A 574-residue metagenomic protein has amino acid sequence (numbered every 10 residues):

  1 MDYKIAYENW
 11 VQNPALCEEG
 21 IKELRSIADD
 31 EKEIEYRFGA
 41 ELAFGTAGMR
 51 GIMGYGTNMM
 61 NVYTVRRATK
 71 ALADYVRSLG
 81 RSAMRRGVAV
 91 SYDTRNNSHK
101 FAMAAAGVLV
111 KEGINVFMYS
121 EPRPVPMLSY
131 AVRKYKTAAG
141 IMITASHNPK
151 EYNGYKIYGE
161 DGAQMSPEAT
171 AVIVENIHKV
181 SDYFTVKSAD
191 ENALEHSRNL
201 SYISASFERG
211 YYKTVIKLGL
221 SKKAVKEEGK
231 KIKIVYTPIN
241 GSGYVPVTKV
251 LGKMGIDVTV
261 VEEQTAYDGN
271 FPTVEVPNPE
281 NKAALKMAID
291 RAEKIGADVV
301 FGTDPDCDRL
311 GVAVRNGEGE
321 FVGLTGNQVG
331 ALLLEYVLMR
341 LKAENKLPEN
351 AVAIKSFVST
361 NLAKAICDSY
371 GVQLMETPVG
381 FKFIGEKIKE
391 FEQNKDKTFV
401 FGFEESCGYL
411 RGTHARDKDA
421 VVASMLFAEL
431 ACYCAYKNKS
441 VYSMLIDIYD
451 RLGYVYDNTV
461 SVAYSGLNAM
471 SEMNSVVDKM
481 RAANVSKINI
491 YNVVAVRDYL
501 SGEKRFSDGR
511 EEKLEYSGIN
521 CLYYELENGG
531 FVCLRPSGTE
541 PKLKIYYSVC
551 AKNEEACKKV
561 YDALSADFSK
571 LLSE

Functional and structural regions predicted by a protein language model:
D2-A105, E195-K231, S242: An N-terminal, well-structured beta->alpha segment
E33-L42, N153-A284, A292: Gly/Ser/Thr-enriched, mixed-charge loops and adjacent short helices that form phosphate/oxyanion-binding elements
F38-N58, A145-N148, P238-V250, P305 (+3 more regions): Conserved phosphate/anionic-ligand binding catalytic regions in large, soluble enzymes, centered on
R86-D93, K233-Y236, V245, L410 (+1 more regions): Short glycine-rich or small-residue beta-strand-to-loop segments that form or flank ligand, phosphate, metal/Fe-S
A89-Y152, V250-K253, D257-V312: N-terminal small/polar loop signature for handling phosphorylated ligands or for N-terminal nucleophile
H99-A104, S129-R133, E151-I157, T170 (+12 more regions): Short acidic, glycine/serine/threonine-rich loops at helix termini
E160-A163, E175, S181, D290-K355 (+1 more regions): Replace "Mg2+/Mn2+-dependent" with "divalent metal-dependent
E293, A297-V299, E320, R340-R535 (+3 more regions): Phosphate-binding and adjacent anionic-ligand microenvironments
